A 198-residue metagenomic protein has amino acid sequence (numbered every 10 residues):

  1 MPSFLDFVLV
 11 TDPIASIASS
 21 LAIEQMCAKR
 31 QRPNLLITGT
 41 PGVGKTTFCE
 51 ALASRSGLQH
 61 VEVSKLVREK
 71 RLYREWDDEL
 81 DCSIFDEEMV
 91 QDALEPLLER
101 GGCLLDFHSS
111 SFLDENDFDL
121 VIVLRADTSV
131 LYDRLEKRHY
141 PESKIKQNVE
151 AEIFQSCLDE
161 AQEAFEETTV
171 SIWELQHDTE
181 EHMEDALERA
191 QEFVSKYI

Functional and structural regions predicted by a protein language model:
F4-F7, A18, A22-R30, Y132 (+2 more regions): NTP-dependent small-molecule kinase module
I37: Hydrophobic anchor at the beta1->P-loop junction of P-loop NTPases
T40: P-loop (Walker A) phosphate-binding loop of NTP-binding proteins
K45: Conserved lysine of the Walker
F48: Hydrophobic positions on the alpha1 helix immediately C-terminal to the Walker A/P-loop
A51: Active-site signature of alpha/beta-hydrolase-fold catalytic machinery across serine- and Asp/Cys-nucleophile hydrolases
R55, Q59-L113: ATP-dependent small-molecule kinase phosphotransfer cores that center on conserved nucleotide phosphate-binding segments
D106-K144: ATP-dependent NMP and nucleoside kinases share a basic, alpha-helical "lid"
